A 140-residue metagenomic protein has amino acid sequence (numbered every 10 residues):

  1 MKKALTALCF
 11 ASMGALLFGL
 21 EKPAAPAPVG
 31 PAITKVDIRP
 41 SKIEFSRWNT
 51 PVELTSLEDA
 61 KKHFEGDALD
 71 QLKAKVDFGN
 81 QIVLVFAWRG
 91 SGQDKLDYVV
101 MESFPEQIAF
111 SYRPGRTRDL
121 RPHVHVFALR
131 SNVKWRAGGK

Functional and structural regions predicted by a protein language model:
M1-A4: Positively charged n-region of N-terminal signal peptides that target proteins for export
A7-L16: Bacterial N-terminal signal peptides
L20-K140: Exposed, flexible binding/inhibitory loops of compact, secreted disulfide-stabilized domains
